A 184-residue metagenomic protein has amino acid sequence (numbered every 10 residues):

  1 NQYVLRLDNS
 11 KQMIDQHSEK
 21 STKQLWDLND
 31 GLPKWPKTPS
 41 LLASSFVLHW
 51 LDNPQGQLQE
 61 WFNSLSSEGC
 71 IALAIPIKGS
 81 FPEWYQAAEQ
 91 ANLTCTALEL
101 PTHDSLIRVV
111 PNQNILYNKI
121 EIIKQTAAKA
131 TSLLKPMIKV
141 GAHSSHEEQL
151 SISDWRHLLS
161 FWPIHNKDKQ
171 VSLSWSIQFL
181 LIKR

Functional and structural regions predicted by a protein language model:
N1-W35, G56: Class I SAM-dependent methyltransferase SAM/SAH-binding core
N9, D15-K20, P101-H103, S172 (+1 more regions): N-terminal regions of ATP-driven nucleic-acid and macromolecular assemblies, encompassing P-loop NTP-binding domains
S18, D52, S66, P111: Short conserved AdoMet
E19, K37, L42, L173: Structured loop/turn residues at beta-strand edges in well-structured enzyme cores
S40-Q55, I75: A short SAM/SAH-binding and catalytic strip from SAM-dependent methyltransferases
Q55-C70: A short glycine-rich, Lys/Arg-flanked "PGG" loop and its adjoining helix->strand segment in the class I
E68-A130, H143-S153: Conserved catalytic/acceptor-binding region of the Class I
L116-R184: Conserved Class I S-adenosyl-L-methionine
